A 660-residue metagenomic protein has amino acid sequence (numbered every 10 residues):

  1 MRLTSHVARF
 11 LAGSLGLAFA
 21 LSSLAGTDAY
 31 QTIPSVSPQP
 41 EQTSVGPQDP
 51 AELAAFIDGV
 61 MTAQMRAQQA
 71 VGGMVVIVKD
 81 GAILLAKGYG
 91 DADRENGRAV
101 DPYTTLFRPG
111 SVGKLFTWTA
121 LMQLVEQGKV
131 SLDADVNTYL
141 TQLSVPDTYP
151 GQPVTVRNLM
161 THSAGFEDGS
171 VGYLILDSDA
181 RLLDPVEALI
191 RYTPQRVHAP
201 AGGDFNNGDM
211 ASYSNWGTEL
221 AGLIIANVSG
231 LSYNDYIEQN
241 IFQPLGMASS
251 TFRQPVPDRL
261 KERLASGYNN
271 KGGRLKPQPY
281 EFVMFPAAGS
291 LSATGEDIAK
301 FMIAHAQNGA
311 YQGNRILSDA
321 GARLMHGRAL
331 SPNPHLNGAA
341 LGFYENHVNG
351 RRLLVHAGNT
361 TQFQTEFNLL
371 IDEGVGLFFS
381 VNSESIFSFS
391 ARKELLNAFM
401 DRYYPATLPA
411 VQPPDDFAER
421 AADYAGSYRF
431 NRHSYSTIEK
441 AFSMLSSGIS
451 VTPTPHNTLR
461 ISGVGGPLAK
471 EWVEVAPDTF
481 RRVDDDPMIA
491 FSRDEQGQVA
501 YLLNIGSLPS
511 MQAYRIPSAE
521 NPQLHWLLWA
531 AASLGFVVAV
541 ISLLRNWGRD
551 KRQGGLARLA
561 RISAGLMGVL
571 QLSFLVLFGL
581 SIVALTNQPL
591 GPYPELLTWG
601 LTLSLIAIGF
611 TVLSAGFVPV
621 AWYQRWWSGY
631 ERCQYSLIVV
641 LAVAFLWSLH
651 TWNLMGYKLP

Functional and structural regions predicted by a protein language model:
R2-L11: Bacterial N-terminal signal peptides that target proteins for export
A20-S23: N-terminal signal peptide c-region/cleavage motif recognized by signal peptidases
A25, A29-Q31: Boundary at the C-terminal end of the N-terminal hydrophobic targeting segment
V45-F107, K129-S131, P146-T148, P194-D204 (+2 more regions): Short, conserved catalytic-motif segment at the N-terminal edge
R66-M74, N96-N158, G202-G217, P286-G289: Short active-site loop at a secondary-structure junction that contains or immediately precedes the catalytic residue(s)
K87-D93, T148-I371, F399: Short, surface-exposed loop or secondary-structure junction motifs that flank catalytic or metal-binding residues
V355-H356, E366-L370, G374-S383, A500-I505: Short, well-ordered beta-strand elements
S390-P660: Peripheral terminal and inter-domain segments
